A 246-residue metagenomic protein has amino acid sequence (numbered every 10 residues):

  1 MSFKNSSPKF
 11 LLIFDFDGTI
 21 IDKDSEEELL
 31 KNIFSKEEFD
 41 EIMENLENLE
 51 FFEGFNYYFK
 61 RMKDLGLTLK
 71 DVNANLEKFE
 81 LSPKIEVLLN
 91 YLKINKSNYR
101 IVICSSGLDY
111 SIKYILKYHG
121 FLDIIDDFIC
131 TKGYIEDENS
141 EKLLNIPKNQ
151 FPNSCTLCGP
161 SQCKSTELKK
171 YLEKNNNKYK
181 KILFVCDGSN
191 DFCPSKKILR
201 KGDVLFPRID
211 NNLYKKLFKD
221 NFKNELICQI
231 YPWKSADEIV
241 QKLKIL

Functional and structural regions predicted by a protein language model:
S2-K132: Alpha-helical substrate-recognition element adjacent to the catalytic core
P83-V102, G107-L246: C-terminal cap/substrate-recognition subdomain and adjoining C-terminal extension of metal-dependent phosphatase-like
